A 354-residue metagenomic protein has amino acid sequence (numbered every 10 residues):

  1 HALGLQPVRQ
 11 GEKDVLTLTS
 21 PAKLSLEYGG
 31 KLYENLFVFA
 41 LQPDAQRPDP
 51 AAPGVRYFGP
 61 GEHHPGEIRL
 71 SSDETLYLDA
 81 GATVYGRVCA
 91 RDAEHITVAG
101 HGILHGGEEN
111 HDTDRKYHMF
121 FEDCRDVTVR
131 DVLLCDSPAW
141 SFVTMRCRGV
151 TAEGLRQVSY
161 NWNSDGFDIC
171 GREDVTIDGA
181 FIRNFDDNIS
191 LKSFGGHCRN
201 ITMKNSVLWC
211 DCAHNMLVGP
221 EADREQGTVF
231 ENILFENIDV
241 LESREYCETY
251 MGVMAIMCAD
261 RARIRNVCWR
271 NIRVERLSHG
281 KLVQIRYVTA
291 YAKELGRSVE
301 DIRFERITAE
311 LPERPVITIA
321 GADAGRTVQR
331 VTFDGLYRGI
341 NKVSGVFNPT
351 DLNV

Functional and structural regions predicted by a protein language model:
H1-V354: Extracellular/periplasmic carbohydrate-active domains that bind, remodel, or depolymerize complex polysaccharides
